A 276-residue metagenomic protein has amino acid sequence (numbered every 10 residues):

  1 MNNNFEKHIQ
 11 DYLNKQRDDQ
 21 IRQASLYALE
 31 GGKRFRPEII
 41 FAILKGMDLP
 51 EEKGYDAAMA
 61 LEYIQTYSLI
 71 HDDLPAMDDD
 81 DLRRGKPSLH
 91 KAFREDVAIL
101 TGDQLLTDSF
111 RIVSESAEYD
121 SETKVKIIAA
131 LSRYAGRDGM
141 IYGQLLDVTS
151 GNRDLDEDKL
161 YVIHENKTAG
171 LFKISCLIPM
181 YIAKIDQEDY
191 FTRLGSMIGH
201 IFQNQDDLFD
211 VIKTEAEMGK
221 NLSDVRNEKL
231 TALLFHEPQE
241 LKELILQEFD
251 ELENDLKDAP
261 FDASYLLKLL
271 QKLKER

Functional and structural regions predicted by a protein language model:
M1, E275-R276: C-terminal end-of-chain micro-motif
M1-L13: N-terminal amphipathic/basic leader segments beginning at the initiator methionine
Q10, N14-L256, D262-K274: Mg2+-dependent prenyl diphosphate-binding active-site environment of isoprenoid biosynthetic enzymes
